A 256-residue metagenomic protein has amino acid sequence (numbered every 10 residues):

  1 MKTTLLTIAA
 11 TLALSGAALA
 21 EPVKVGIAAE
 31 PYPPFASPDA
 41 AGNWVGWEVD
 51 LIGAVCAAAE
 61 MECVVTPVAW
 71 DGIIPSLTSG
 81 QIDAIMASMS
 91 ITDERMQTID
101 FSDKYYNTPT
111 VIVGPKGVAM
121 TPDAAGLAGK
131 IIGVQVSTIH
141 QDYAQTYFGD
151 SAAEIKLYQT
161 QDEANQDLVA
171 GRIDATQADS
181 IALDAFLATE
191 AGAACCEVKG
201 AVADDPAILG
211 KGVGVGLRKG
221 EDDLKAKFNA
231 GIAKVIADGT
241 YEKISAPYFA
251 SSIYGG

Functional and structural regions predicted by a protein language model:
E21-M89, Q97, D238, P247 (+1 more regions): Extracytoplasmic small-molecule ligand-binding "clamshell" domains of the periplasmic binding protein/Venus flytrap
A29-E30, N107-G114, A191-N229, F249-G256: Periplasmic-binding protein-like
F35-P38, I52-M61, H140-Y158, N165 (+1 more regions): Ligand-binding cleft/hinge of the Venus flytrap
V49-A59, V118, G126, K130-I131 (+2 more regions): Extended ligand-binding regions for polar small-molecule ligands
A54-A58, T66-P67, D71-D83, T98-D100 (+2 more regions): Short helices/loops that flank or line small-molecule/ion binding pockets
M61, S90, F101-A152: A conserved helix-loop-strand patch within extracytoplasmic ligand-binding domains of the periplasmic binding
E62-V64, I139-I155, E197-V198, N229-G256: Ligand-binding clefts/hinges and TM-proximal coupling segments of bilobed small-molecule sensing domains
G72-P75, M89-Q97, Y143-Y147, D174-L209: A ligand-binding cleft/hinge motif common to bilobed small-molecule-binding domains
